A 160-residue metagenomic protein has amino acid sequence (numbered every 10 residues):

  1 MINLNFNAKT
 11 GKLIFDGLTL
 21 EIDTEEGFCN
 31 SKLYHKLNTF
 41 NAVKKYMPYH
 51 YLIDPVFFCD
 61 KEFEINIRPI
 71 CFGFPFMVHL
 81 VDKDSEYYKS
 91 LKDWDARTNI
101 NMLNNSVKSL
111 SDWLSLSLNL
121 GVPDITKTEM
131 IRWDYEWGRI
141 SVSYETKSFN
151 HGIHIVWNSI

Functional and structural regions predicted by a protein language model:
M1-I160: Short helix/turn-capping signatures at newly exposed starts of structured segments
